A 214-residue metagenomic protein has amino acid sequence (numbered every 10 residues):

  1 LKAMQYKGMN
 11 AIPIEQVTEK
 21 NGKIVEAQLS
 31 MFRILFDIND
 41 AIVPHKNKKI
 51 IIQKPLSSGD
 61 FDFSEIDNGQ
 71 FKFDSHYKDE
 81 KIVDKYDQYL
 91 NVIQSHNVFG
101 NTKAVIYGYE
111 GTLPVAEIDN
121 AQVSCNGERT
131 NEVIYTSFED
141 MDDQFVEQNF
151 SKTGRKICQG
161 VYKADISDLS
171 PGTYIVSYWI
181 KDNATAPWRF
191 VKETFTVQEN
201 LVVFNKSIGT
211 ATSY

Functional and structural regions predicted by a protein language model:
L1-R189, T196, L201-Y214: Non-catalytic interaction/targeting regions
